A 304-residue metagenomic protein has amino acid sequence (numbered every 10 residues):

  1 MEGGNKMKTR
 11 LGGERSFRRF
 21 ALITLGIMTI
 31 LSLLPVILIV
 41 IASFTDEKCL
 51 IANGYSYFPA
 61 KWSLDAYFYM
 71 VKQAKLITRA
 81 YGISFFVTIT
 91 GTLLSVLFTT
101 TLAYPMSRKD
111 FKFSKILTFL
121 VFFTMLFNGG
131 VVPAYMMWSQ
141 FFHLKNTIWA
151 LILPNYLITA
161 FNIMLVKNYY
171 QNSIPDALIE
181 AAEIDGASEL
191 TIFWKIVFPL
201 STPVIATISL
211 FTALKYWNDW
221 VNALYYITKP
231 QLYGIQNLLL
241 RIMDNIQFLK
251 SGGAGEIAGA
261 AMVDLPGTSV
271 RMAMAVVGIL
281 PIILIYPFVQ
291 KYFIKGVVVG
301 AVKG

Functional and structural regions predicted by a protein language model:
E2-G304: A hydrophobic, multi-pass inner-membrane permease signature
